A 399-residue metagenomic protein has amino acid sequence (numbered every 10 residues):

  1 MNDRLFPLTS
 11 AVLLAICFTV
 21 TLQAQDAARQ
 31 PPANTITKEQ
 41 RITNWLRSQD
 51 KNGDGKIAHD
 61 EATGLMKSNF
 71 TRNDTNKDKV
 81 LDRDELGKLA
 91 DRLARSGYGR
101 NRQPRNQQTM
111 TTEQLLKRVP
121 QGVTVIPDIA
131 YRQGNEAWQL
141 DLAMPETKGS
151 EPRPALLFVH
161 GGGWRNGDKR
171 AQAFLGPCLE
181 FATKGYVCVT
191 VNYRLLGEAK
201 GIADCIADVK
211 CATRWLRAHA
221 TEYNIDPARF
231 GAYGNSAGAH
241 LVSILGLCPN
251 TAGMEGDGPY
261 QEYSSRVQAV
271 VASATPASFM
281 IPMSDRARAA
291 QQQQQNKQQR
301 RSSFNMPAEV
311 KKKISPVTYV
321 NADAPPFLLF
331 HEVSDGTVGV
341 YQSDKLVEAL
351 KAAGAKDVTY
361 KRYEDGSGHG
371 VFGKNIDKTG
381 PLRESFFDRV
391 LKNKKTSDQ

Functional and structural regions predicted by a protein language model:
Q103-E151: N-terminal cap/lid segment of alpha/beta-hydrolase-fold proteins
L115-T124, G246-P259, V267, T275-Y319 (+1 more regions): Mobile cap/lid helix-loop segments that gate and shape the active-site cleft of serine hydrolases
E151-G162: Short beta-strand element of the alpha/beta-hydrolase
R170-V189: Short amphipathic alpha-helix adjacent to the substrate-entry channel of hydrolases
C211-R286: Primarily recognizes the serine-hydrolase "nucleophile elbow" in alpha/beta-hydrolase and SGNH/GDSL folds
D323, L328-H331, D335: Short beta-strand/loop motif that positions the catalytic acidic residue of the alpha/beta-hydrolase fold
G336-K345: Conserved alpha/beta-hydrolase "acid-adjacent" motif
S367-I376: Catalytic histidine-centered segment of alpha/beta-hydrolase-like enzymes
